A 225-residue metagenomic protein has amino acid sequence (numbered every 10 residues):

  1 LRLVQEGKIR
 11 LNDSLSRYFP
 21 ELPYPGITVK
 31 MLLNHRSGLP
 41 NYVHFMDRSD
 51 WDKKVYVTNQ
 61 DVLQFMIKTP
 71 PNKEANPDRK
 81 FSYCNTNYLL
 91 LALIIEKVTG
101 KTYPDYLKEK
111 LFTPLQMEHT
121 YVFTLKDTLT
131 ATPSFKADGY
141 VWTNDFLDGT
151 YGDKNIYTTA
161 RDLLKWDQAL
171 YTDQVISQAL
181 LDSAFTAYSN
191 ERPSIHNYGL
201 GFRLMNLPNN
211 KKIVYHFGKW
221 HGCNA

Functional and structural regions predicted by a protein language model:
G7: Glycine-centered, phosphate/nucleic-acid-interacting loop/turn motifs that mediate DNA/RNA or nucleotide
L11-P25, P114-L115: Short, glycine/proline-biased beta-turn/loop segments that scaffold the active-site neighborhood
G26-H221: Short, surface-exposed loop or secondary-structure junction motifs that flank catalytic or metal-binding residues
C223-A225: Beta/coil-rich, acidic/histidine-enriched accessory regions frequently appended to metallopeptidases
